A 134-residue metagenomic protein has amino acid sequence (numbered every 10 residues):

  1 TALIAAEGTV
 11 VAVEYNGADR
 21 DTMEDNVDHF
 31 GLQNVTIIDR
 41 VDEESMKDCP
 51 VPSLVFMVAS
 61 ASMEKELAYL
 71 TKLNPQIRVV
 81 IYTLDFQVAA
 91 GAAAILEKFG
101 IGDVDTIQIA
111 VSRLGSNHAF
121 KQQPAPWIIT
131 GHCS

Functional and structural regions predicted by a protein language model:
T1-E7: Conserved SAM-binding loop of SAM-dependent methyltransferases across substrates and taxa, primarily the Class I
A2, G17-D21, D25, A68 (+1 more regions): Feature representing long, continuous alpha-helical segments
E7-V11, V79: Short beta-strand element of Class I
T9, N34-T36, D103-D105: Conserved beta-strand segments of alpha/beta enzyme cores
V13-L54: S-adenosyl-L-methionine
I38-I81: Active-site segment flanking the S-adenosylmethionine/decSAM binding pocket in AdoMet-dependent transferases
L67-W127: C-terminal substrate-binding/active-site "lid" region of AdoMet-derived donor-dependent transferases
G131-S134: C-terminal lobe and adjacent flexible extensions of AdoMet/dcAdoMet transferase-like proteins
